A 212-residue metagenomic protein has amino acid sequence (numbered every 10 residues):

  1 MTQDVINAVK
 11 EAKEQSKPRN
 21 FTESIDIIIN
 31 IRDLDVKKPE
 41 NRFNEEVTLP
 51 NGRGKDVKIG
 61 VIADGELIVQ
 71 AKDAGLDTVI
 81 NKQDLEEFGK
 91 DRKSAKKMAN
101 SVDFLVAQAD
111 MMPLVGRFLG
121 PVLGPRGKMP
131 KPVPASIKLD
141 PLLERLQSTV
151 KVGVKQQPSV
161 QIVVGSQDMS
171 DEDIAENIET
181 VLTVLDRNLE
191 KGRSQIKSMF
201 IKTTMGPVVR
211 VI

Functional and structural regions predicted by a protein language model:
M1: OB-fold/S1-family RNA-binding modules
N7-Q15: Interdomain regulatory linker/hinge segments that flank or connect interaction modules in polarity/junction/synaptic
A8, A71, G124, I201: Residue-level signature of catalytic and energy-coupling elements of molecular machines, predominantly ATP/GTP-dependent
Q15-V69, K90-D91: Translation machinery proteins
N20-I25, N188-M199: Flexible, glycine/charged-enriched surface loops at secondary-structure junctions
S24, N30-R32, D64-E66, Q83-L85 (+3 more regions): Short, ordered loop/turn segments at secondary-structure junctions
K82-A175, E179, T183: Long, charge-patterned amphipathic alpha-helical coiled-coil/hairpin "stalk" segments used as oligomerization
F200-I212: C-terminal edge-of-domain segments
